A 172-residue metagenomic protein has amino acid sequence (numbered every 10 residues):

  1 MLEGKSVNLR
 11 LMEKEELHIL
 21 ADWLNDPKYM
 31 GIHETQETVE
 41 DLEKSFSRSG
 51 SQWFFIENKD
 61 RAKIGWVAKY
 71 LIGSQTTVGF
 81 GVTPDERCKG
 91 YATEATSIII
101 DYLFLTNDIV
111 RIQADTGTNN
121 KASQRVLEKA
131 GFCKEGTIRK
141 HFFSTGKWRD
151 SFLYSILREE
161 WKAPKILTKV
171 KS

Functional and structural regions predicted by a protein language model:
M1-N25, W53-S172: Acyl-donor (CoA/ACP) binding surface of acyl/acetyltransferases
L2-K5, Y29, S47-R48: Short glycine-enriched loop/turn motifs at secondary-structure junctions
N25-F46: Conserved GNAT-fold acetyl-CoA-binding loop/helix
S45-G50, F132: Short loop/turn motifs at secondary-structure junctions and domain boundaries
